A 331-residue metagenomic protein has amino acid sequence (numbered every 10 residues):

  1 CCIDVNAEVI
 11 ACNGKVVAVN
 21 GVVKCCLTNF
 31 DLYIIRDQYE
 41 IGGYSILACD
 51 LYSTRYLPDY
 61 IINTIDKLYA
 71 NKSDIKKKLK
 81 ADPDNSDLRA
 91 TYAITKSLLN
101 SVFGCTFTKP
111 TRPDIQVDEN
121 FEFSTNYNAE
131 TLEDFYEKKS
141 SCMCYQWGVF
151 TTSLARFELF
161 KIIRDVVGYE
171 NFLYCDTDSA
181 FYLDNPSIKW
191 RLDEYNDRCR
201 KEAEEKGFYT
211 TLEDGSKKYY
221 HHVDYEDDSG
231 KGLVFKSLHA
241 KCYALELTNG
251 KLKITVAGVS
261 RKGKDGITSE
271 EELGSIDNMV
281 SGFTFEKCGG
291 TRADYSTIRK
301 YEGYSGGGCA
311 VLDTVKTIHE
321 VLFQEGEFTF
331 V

Functional and structural regions predicted by a protein language model:
C1-V331: Conserved acidic
